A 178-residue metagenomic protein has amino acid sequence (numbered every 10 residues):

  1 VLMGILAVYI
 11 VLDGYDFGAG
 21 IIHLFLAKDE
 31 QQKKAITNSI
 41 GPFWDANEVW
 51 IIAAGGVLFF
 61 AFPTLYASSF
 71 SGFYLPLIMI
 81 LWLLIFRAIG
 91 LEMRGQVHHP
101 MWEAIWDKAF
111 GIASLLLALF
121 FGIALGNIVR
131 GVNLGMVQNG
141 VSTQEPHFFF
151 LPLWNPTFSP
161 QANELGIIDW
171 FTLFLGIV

Functional and structural regions predicted by a protein language model:
V1, G18-K28, A53-L65, G95 (+1 more regions): Hydrophobic alpha-helical transmembrane segments
V1-A46, I52-G55: N-terminal signal-anchor module of multipass membrane proteins
V1-Y9, F70-L84, G111, L165-I177: Alpha-helical transmembrane segments
L12-I21, L81-M93, V178: Membrane-water interface of transmembrane alpha-helices
K28-D29, Q96-H99, D169: Intrinsic-disorder/low-complexity, polar/charged segments
K33-G41, V97-I105, T157-Q161: Cytosolic juxtamembrane amphipathic/interface segments immediately preceding and feeding into a transmembrane helix
F43-L117, G122, G126-V141: Membrane-interface helix-loop-helix modules in multi-pass inner-membrane proteins
L115-V178: Long hydrophobic alpha-helical segments that form multi-pass transmembrane helix bundles in integral membrane proteins
